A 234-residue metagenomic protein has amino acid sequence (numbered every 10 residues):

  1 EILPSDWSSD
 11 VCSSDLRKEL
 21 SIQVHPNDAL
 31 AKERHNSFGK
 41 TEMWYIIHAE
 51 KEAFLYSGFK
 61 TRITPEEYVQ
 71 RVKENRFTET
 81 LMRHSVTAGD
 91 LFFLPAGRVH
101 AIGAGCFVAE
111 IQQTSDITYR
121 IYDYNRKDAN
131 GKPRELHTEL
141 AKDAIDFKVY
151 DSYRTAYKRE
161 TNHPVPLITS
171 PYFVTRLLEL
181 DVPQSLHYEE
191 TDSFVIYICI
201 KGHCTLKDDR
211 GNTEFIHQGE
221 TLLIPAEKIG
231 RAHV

Functional and structural regions predicted by a protein language model:
E1-V11, A232-H233: Single conserved hydrophobic/aromatic residue that forms the stacking wall/gate of nucleotide- or nucleobase-binding
S8-A88, I102-H203, D208-D209, E214-F215: Active-site region of the double-stranded beta-helix
F93, E179, H233: Conserved beta-strand segments that form the floor/walls of ligand-binding pockets within enzyme and binding domains
R98-A101, K228-G230: Short, charged beta-turn/beta-strand-edge "cap" motif at the junction between a beta-strand and an adjacent loop
D209-E214, Q218-R231: Conserved glycine-rich phosphate/nucleotide-binding loop and adjacent Mg2+-coordinating catalytic segment
